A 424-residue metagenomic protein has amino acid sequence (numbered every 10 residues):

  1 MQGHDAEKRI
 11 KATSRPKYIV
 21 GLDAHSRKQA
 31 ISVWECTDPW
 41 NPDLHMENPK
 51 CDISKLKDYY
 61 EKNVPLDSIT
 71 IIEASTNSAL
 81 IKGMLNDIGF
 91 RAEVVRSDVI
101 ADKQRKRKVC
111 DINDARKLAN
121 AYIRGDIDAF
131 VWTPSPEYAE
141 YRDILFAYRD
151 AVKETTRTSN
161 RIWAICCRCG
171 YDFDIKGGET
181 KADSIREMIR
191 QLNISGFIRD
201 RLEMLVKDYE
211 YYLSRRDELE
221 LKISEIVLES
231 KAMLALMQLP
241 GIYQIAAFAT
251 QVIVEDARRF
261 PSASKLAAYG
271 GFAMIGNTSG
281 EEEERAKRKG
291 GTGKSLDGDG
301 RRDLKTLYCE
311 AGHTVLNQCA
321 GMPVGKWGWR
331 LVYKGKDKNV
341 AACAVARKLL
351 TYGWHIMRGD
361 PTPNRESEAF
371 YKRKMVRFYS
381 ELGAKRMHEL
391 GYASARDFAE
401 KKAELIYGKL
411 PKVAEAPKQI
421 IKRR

Functional and structural regions predicted by a protein language model:
M1-A92: Glycine/alanine-rich phosphate-binding loops at beta-alpha junctions
E93-T133, E283-D299: Short alpha-helix plus adjacent loop in nuclease-associated cores
A119-D143, D183-I194: A short, charged helix-loop
D126-D128, T158-S159, E255-R259, H313-M322 (+1 more regions): Short helix-capping/linker segments at secondary-structure and domain boundaries
F146-A235: Glycine-rich, often acidic, oxyanion-interacting loops/wings at catalytic, nucleic-acid, or phospho-protein interfaces
A235-Q238, Q244, F248-K334, K338 (+1 more regions): Phosphate-backbone recognition surface of nucleic-acid-processing proteins
L331-R347, Y352-R424: Low-complexity, acidic/Ser/Thr- and charged residue-rich accessory regions of DNA metabolism proteins
